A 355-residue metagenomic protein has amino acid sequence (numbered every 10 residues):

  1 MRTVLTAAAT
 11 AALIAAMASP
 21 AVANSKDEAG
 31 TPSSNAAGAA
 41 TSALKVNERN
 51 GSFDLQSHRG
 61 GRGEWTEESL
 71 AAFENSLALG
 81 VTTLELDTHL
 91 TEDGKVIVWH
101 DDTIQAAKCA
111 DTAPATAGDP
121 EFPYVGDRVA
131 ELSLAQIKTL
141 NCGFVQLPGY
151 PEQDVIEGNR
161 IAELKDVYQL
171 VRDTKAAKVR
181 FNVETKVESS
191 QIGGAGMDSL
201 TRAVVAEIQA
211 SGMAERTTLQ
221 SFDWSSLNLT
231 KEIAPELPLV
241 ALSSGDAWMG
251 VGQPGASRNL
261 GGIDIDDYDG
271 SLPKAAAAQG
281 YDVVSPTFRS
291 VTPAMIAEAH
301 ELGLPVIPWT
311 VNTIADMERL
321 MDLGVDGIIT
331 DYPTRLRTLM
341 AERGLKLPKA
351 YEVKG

Functional and structural regions predicted by a protein language model:
R2-A9, A15-G355: Phosphate-group recognition and catalysis centered on beta-loop-alpha active-site segments
